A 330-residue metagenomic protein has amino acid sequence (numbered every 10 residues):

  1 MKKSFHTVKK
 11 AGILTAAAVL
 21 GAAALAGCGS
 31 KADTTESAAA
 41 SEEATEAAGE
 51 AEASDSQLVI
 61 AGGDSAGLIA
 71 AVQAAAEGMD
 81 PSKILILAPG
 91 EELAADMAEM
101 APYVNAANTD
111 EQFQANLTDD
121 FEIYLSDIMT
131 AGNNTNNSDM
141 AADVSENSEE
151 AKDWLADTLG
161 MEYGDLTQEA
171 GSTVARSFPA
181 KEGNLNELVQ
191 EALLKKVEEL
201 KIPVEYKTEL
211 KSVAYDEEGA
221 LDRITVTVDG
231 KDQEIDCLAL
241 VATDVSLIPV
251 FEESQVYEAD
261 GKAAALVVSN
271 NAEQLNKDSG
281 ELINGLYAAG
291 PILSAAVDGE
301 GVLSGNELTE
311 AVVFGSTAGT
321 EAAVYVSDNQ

Functional and structural regions predicted by a protein language model:
A24-A38: Bacterial lipoprotein signal-peptidase II cleavage site
E50, K83, P89-P203, E209-S212 (+1 more regions): Conserved N-terminal/central alpha/beta ligand/cofactor-binding core
E52-S56, V228-A239, L282-I283: Core beta-strand elements of the Rossmann-like FAD/NAD(P) dinucleotide-binding domain in flavoenzyme oxidoreductases
S56-I86, A323: N-terminal Rossmann-like FAD-binding beta1-loop-alpha1 element of flavoenzymes
V59-A61, L210, E234-S246, A288: Short hydrophobic core segments
V213-E234, L240: Conserved beta-strand-loop-beta-strand element in the redox core of flavoprotein oxidoreductases
G280-V302: Short FAD-binding loop at a beta-strand-to-alpha-helix junction that anchors the flavin cofactor in diverse
A295-V326: A conserved FAD-binding loop/helix module that cradles the flavin
